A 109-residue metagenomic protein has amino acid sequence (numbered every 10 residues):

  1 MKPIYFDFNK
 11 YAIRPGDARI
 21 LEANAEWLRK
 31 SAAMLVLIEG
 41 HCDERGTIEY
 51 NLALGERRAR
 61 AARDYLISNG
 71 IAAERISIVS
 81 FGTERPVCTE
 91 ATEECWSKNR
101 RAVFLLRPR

Functional and structural regions predicted by a protein language model:
M1-K2: Short, secretory-pathway propeptide segments and organelle targeting presequences
Y5-E39, R63-S68, A73, F104-R109: Periplasmic peptidoglycan-binding/anchoring modules of Gram-negative envelope and division proteins
E39-R109: Periplasmic OmpA-like peptidoglycan-binding domain that tethers envelope proteins to the cell wall
